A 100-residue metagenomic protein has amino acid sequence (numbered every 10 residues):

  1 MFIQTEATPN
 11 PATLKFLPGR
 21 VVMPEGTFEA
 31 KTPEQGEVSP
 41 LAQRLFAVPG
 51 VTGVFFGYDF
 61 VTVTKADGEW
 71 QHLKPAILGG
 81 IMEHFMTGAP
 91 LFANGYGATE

Functional and structural regions predicted by a protein language model:
Q4, G68-M86: Charge-rich, low-aromatic oligomerization/scaffolding segments with amphipathic character
T5-T8, R44: Replace "in large, NTP-powered and nucleic-acid-processing enzymes" with "in large, NTP-powered factors and other
T8-T32: Short glycine-/aliphatic-rich beta-strand segments at the starts of folded cytosolic domains
L14, D59-K65: A generic structural motif
V22-M23, V61, E69-Q71: Short, surface-exposed beta-strand-loop junctions and turns on beta-sheet-rich folds
A42-F60: Short acidic amphipathic segments
E83-T99: Conserved short beta-strand edge segments in small beta-sheet-based binding/regulatory domains
